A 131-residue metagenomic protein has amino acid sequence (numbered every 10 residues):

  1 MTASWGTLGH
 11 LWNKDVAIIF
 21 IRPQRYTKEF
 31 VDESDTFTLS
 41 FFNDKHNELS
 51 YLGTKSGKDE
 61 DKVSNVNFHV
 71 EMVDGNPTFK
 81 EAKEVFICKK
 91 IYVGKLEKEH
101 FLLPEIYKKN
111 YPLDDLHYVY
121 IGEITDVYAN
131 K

Functional and structural regions predicted by a protein language model:
M1-K131: Active-site-proximal mixed secondary-structure blocks
